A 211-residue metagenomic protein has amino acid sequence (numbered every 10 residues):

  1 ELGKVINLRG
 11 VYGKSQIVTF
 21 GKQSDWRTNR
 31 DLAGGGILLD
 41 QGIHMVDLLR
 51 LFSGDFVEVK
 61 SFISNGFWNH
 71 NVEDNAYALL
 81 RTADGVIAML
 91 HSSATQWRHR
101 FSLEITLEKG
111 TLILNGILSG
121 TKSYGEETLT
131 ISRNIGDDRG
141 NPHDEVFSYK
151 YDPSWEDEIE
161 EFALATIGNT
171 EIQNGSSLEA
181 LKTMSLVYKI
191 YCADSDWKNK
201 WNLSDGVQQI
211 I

Functional and structural regions predicted by a protein language model:
E1-F62, G66-N69: Predominantly a Rossmann-like dinucleotide-binding segment in NAD(P)-dependent oxidoreductases
V11, D55, E108-L112, S132 (+1 more regions): Phosphate/oxyanion-binding loops and surfaces in catalytic or ligand/nucleic-acid-binding neighborhoods
N29-G34, H143-F147, G168, I172: Short amphipathic alpha-helical segments at helix-loop
L38-G42, D152, N174-A180: Conserved loop-to-helix N-cap of the C-terminal "lid" that shapes the substrate pocket in Rossmann-like
M45-V46, E126, E156-E160, M184-V187: A general structural signal for well-ordered alpha-helical segments in protein cores
W68-E73, A83-E158, Q173-S176: NAD(P)-dinucleotide binding in Rossmann-like oxidoreductases
A83, E161-I211: C-terminal helix-rich "cap/oligomerization" subdomain common to oxidoreductases
